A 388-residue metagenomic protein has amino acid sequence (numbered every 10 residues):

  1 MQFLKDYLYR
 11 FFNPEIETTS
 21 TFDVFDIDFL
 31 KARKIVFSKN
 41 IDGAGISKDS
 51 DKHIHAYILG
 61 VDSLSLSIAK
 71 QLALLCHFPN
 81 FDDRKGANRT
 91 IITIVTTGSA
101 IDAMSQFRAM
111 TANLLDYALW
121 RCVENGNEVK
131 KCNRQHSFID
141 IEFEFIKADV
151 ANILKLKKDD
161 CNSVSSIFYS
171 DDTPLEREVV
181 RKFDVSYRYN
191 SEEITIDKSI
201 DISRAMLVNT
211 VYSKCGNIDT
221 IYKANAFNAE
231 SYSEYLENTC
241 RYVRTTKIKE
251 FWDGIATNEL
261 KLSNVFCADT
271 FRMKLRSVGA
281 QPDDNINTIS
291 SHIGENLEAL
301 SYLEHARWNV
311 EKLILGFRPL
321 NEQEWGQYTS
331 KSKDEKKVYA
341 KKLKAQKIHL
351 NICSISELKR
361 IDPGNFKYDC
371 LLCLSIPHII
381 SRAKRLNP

Functional and structural regions predicted by a protein language model:
M1-Q71, D82-I91, T97-Y242, T246-S263 (+6 more regions): Flexible, Lys/Arg-rich cytosolic regulatory linkers and terminal tails that connect or flank
H53-Y57, H77, H136, H292 (+3 more regions): Histidine (H) residue identity feature
L75-F81: Post-Walker A helix-loop "phosphate-sensing" segment adjacent to the P-loop in P-loop NTPases
N258, C370, S375-L386: Polar/charged low-complexity regulatory segments
L275: Acidic/glycine-rich phosphate/pyrophosphate-binding loops and surrounding catalytic core that coordinate Mg2+
T288-G364: Amphipathic protein-protein interaction modules
L315, Y368-L371: Secreted/extracellular small peptides and ectodomain modules produced from precursors
